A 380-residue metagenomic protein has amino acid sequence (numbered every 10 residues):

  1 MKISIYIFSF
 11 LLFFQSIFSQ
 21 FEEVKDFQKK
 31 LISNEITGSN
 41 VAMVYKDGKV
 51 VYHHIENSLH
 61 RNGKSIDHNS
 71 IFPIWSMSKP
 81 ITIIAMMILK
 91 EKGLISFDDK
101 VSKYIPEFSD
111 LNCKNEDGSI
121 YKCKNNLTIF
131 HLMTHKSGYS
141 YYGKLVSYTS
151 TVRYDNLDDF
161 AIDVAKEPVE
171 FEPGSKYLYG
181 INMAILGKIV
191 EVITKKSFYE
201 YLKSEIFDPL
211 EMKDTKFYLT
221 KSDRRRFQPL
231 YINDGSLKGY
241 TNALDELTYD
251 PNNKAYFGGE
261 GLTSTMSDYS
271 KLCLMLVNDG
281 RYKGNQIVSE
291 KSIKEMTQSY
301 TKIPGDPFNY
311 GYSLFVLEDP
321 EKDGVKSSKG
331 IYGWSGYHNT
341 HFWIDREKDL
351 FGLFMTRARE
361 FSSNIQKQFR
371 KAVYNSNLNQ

Functional and structural regions predicted by a protein language model:
M1-E22: Bacterial Sec-dependent N-terminal signal peptides
F21-F72, L94, D110-E116, L247: Short, conserved catalytic-motif segment at the N-terminal edge
Q28, A42, G48, I71-V101 (+3 more regions): Active-site SXXK
H54, W343, D349-A358: Short, well-ordered beta-strand elements
H60-N69, F361-K371: A short, polar/charged loop-to-alpha-helix boundary motif
S76-M77, L178-I181, H338: Catalytic nucleophile serine of serine hydrolases, specifically the conserved "nucleophile elbow" pentapeptide
L111-K329: Short, surface-exposed loop or secondary-structure junction motifs that flank catalytic or metal-binding residues
K329-F342, R346: Low-complexity, glycine/alanine/valine/leucine- and proline-rich hydrophobic stretches
